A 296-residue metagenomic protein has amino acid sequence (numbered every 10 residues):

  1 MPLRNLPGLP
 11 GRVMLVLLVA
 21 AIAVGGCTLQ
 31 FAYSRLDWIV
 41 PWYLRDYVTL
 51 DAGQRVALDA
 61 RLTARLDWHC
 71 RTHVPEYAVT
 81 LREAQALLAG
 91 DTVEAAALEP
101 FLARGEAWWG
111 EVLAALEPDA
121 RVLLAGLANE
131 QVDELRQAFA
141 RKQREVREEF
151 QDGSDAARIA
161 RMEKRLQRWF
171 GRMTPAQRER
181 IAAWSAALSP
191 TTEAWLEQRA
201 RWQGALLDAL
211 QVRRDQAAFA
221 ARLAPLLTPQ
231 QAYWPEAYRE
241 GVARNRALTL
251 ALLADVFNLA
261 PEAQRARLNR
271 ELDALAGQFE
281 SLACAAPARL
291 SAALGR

Functional and structural regions predicted by a protein language model:
P2-L15: Bacterial N-terminal signal peptides that target proteins for export
V24-G26: C-terminal motif of bacterial Sec signal peptides marking the signal peptidase cleavage site
T28-Y47, E117-R121, E148-F170, A247-A254: Extended, structured, electrostatic nucleic-acid-contact surfaces
L29-E130, E134, A138, L272-L275: N-terminal Sec/ER secretory leader and immediately downstream segment of secreted/extracellular precursors
A32, P41-W42, Q203, L207-R296: A cross-kingdom marker for long, charged
Y33, V48-V56, W109-P118, A128-N129 (+3 more regions): Short, low-complexity cationic-aromatic patches
R55-T63, R71-R82, A128-Q143, A186-Q211 (+1 more regions): Extended intrinsically disordered, low-complexity coil regions enriched in Ser, Thr, Gly, Ala and often Pro
P118-R239: Extended amphipathic alpha-helical interaction segments
